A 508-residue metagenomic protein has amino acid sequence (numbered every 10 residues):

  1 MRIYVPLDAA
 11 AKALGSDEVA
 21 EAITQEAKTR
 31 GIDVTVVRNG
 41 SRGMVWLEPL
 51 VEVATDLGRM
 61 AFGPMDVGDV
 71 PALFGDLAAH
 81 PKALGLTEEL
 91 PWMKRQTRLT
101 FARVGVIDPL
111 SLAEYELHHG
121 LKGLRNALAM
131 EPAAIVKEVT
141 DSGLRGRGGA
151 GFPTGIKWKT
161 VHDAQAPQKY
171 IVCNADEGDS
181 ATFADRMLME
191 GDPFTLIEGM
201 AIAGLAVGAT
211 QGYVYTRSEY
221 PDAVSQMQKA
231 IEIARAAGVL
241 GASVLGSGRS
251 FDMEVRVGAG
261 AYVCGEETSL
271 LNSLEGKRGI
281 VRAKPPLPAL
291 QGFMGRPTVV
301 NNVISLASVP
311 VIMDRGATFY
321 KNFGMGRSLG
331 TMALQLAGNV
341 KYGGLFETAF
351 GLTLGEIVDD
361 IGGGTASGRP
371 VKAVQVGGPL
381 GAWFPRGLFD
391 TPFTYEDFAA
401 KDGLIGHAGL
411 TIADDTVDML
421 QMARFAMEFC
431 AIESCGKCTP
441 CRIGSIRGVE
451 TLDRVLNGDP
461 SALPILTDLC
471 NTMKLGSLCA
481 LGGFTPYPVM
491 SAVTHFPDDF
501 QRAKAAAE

Functional and structural regions predicted by a protein language model:
A11-K12, W46, G120, V139-V161 (+5 more regions): Conserved phosphate/anionic-ligand binding catalytic regions in large, soluble enzymes, centered on
L14-V37, T55-L77, K122-D141, P167-G178 (+6 more regions): Ferredoxin-type iron-sulfur electron-transfer modules in oxidoreductases and energy-metabolism complexes
A27, G199-A201, A349-A366: Short amphipathic, charge-patterned alpha-helical segments
A78-D108, P286, F293-S305, M313 (+4 more regions): Intrinsic disorder at enzyme termini
I107, L112-K122, C173-D185, P288-F293 (+1 more regions): Gly-rich Lys/Arg/Thr-decorated short loops/hinges at beta-loop-alpha junctions or inter-strand turns that position
R125-Q165, K321-N322, R327, Q335 (+3 more regions): Accessory "access/gating" subregions that flank catalytic or transport cores
D192-A206: Histidine-anchored nucleotide/phosphate-binding helix
V224-F350, G362: Hydrophobic alpha-helical positions that pack around
